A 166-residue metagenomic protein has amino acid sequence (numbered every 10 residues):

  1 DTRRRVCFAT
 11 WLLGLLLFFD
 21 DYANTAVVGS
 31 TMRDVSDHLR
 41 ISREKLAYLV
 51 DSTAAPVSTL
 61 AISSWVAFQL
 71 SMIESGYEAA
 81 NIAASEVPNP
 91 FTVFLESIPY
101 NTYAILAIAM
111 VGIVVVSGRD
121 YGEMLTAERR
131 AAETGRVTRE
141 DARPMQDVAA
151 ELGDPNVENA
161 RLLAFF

Functional and structural regions predicted by a protein language model:
T2-V87: Hydrophobic transmembrane alpha-helices that form the pore/transport pathway of multi-pass ion and small-solute
V6, T10-W11, R33-A47, T126-L152: Juxtamembrane inter-helical linkers in multi-pass membrane proteins
W11-L17, S64-S71, P99, Y103-D120 (+1 more regions): Hydrophobic core segments of alpha-helical transmembrane domains in multi-pass membrane transport and ion-translocation
T25, G29, S117-E128: Juxtamembrane/interface segments at transmembrane-helix termini
E44-L46, V93, Y103: Alpha-helical transmembrane segments and their helix-entry boundary regions
A54, L95, G153-V157: Alpha-helical membrane-interface segments at transmembrane helix boundaries
P88-Y100: Membrane-interface segments at the starts/ends of alpha-helical transmembrane spans
T102-A104, V115-V116, E133-F166: Hydrophobic transmembrane alpha-helices of multi-pass small-molecule transporters
